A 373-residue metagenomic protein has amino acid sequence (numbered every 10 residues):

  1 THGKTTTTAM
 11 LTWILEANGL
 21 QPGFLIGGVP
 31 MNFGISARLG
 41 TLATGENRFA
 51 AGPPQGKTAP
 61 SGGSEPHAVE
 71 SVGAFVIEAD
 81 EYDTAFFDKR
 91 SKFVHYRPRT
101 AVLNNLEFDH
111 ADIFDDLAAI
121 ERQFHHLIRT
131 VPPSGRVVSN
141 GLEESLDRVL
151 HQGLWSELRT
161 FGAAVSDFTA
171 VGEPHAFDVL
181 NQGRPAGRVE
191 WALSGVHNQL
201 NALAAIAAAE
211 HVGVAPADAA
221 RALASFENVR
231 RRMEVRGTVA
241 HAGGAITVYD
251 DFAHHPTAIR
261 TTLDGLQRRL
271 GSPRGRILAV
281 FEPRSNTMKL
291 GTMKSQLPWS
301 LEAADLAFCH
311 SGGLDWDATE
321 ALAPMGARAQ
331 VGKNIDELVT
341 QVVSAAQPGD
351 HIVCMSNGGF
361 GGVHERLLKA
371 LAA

Functional and structural regions predicted by a protein language model:
T1-S139, S145-S156, L203: Phosphate-binding loop of NTP-binding sites
P22, P185-V189: Short beta-strand segments
V29-F33, E144-S145, S166, N228 (+1 more regions): Short acidic loop-to-helix transition motifs that present clustered carboxylates
E46-A50, Q55-V69, R99-T100, H125 (+6 more regions): ATP-dependent carboxylate-amine ligase
V76-E78, V189, T247-A253: Active-site-proximal beta-strand elements of phosphoester/diester hydrolases
S91, V189-G195: A short glycine-threonine-serine/GTX helix/turn-capping micro-motif
G141-S145, A163-A164, G312-D315: Short, polar loop motifs at secondary-structure junctions
D178-L180: A general beta-strand register signal
